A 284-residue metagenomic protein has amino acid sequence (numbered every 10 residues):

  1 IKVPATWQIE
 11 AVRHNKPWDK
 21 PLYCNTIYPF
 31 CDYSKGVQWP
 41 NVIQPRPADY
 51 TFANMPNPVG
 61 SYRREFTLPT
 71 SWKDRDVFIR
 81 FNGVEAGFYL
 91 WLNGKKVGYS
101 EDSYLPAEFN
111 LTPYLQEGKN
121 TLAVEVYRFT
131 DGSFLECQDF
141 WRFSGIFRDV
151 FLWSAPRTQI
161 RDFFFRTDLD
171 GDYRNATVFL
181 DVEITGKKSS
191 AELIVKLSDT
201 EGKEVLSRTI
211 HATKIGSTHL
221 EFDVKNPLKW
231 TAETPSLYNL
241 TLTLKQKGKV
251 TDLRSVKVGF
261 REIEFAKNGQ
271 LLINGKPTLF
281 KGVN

Functional and structural regions predicted by a protein language model:
I1-N41, T121-F129: Accessory carbohydrate-binding/adhesion or oligomerization-edge regions at the termini of glycan-active proteins
T6, E10-H14, F52-D162, K187 (+2 more regions): Accessory beta-strand-rich segments of carbohydrate-active enzymes
W72-R75, L115-K119, V224-L237: Short glycine/proline/serine/threonine-rich loop/turn segments at secondary-structure transition edges
L90-L92, N175-H211, T218-L220: Beta-strand-rich binding/interaction modules
P106-P113, S217-K225: Exposed aromatic-hydrophobic patches
T121-V124, T234-K245: Short, aromatic- and glycine-rich surface loops/edge beta-strands on solvent-exposed regions
R157-K187: Surface beta-strand/loop "capping" patches
F163-F164, T241-N284: N-terminal carbohydrate-binding accessory modules
